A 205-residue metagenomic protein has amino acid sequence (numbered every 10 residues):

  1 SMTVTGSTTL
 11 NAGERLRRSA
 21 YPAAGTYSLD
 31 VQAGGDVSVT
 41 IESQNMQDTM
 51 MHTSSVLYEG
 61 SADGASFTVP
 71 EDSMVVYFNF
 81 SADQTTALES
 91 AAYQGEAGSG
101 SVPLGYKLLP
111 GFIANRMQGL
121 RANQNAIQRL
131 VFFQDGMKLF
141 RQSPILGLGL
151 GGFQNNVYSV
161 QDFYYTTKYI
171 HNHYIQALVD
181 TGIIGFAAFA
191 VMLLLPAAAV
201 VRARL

Functional and structural regions predicted by a protein language model:
S1, S7, N11, L29-D30 (+3 more regions): Flexible juxtamembrane loops connecting transmembrane helices in multi-pass membrane enzymes that build or modify
S7-P22: Secreted extracellular polysaccharide-interacting domains
G25-Y27: Structural beta-strand segments of beta-rich domains
P110-I170, Y174-A177, T181-A188: TM-adjacent membrane-interface loops and short helices in multi-pass inner/ER membrane proteins
I183-L205: Hydrophobic transmembrane alpha-helices and their immediate junctions
